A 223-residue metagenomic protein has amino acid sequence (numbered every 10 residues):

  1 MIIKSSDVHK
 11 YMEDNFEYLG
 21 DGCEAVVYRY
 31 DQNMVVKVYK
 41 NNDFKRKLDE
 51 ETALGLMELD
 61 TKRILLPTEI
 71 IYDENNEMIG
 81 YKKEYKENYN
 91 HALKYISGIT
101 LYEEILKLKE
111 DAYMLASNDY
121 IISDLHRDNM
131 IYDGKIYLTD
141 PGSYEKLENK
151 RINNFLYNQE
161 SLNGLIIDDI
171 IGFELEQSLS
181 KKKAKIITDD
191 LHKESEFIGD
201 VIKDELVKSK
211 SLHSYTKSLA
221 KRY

Functional and structural regions predicted by a protein language model:
M1-N15: A short, low-complexity linker immediately N-terminal to eukaryotic Hanks-type protein kinase catalytic domains
M12-I71: ATP-binding glycine-rich loop module of kinase domains
M34, R63, Y81, Y137-D140 (+1 more regions): Protein kinase-like catalytic core scaffold
D43-E50, H91-I96, L147-E148: Active-site-adjacent loop/helix micro-motif of nuclease/hydrolase catalytic cores
F44-A53, Y102-L106, Q159-E160: Well-ordered, non-membrane alpha-helical segments in soluble/globular domains
T61, H91-Y132, I136-Y137: Conserved kinase catalytic-core helix
K62-L106: Conserved structural core of kinase catalytic domains
Y102-E104, S117-I122, Y132-Y223: C-lobe/activation-segment region of protein kinase-like
